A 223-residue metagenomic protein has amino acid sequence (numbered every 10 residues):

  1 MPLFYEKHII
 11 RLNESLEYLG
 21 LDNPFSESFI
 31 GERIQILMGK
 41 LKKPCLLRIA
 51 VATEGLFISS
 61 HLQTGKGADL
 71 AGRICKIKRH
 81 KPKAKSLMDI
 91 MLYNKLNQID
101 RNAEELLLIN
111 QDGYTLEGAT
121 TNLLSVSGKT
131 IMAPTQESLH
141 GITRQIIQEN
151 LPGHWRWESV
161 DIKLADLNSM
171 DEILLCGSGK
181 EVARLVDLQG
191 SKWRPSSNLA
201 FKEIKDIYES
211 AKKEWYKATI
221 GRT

Functional and structural regions predicted by a protein language model:
M1-E27, G31-I36, A52-T223: Helix-start/capping segments and mature chain N-termini
K43-P44: Hydrophobic alpha-helical interaction segments
R48: Dinucleotide-binding Rossmann-like beta1-alpha1 core, especially the glycine-rich loop that anchors the ADP
